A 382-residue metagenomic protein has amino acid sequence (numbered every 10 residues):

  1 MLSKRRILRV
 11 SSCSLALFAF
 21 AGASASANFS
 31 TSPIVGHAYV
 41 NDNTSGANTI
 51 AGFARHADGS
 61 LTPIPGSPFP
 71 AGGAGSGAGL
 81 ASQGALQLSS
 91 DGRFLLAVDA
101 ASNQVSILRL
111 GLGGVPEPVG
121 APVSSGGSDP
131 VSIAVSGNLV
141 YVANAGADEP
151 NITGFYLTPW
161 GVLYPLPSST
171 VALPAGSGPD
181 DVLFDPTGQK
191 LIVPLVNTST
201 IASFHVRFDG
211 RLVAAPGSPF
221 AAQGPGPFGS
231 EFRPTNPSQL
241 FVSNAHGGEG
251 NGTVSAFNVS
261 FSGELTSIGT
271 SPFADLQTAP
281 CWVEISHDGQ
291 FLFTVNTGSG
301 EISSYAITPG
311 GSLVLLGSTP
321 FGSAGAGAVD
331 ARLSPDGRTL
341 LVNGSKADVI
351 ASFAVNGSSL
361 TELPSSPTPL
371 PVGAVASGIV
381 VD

Functional and structural regions predicted by a protein language model:
L2-C13: Bacterial N-terminal signal peptides that target proteins for export
S11-G22: Bacterial N-terminal signal peptides
G22-I34, N43-T44, R211, G357-S359: C-terminal region of N-terminal signal peptides and the immediate post-cleavage residues of exported proteins
N28-F29, P33, A71-S90, S124-G137 (+6 more regions): Beta-rich, blade/repeat-based domains predominating in secreted/periplasmic proteins but also intracellular
Y39, A85-Q87, L95-V98, S106 (+2 more regions): Short, conserved beta-strand segments within well-ordered enzyme catalytic domains that often line or immediately flank
N41-N43, A51-H56, I64-G66, V98 (+19 more regions): A structural feature that tracks compact, well-ordered secondary-structure segments with a strong bias toward
S45-H56, S60-N103: N-terminal carbohydrate-binding/catalytic regions of secreted carbohydrate-active enzymes
P68-G77, Q87, V98-D99, L110-G111 (+3 more regions): DNA polymerase sliding clamps and clamp-related checkpoint/processivity subunits
